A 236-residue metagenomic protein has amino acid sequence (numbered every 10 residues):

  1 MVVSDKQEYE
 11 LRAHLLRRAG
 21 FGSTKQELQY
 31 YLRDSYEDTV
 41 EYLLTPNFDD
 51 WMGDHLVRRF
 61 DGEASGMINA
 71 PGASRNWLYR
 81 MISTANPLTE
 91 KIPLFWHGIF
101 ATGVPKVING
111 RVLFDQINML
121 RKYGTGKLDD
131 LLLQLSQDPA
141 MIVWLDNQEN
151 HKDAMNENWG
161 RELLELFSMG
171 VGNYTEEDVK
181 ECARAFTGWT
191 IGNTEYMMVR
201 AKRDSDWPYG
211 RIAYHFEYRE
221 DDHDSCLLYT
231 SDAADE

Functional and structural regions predicted by a protein language model:
V2-D38, Y42-T45: N-terminal mature-domain "stem" immediately C-terminal to a signal peptide or N-terminal signal-anchor/transmembrane
E27-L113: N-terminal accessory alpha/beta regions
T89-E90, G126-D129, T175: Loop/turn elements at helix/coil->beta-strand transitions in domains of secreted/extracellular proteins
P93-P105, Q137-M141, A185-W189: Glycine-rich, acidic and aromatic/proline-enriched surface loops and short helix-turn segments that act as binding
T102-I142: A conserved hydrophobic secondary-structure block that centers on an alpha-helix together with its immediately flanking
P139-T190, T194: Activity-critical C-terminal alpha-helical subdomain
K180-L228: Long, well-ordered, tryptophan-enriched scaffold segments
Y229-A234: Conserved small/polar residues in nucleotide/adenosyl-binding loops
